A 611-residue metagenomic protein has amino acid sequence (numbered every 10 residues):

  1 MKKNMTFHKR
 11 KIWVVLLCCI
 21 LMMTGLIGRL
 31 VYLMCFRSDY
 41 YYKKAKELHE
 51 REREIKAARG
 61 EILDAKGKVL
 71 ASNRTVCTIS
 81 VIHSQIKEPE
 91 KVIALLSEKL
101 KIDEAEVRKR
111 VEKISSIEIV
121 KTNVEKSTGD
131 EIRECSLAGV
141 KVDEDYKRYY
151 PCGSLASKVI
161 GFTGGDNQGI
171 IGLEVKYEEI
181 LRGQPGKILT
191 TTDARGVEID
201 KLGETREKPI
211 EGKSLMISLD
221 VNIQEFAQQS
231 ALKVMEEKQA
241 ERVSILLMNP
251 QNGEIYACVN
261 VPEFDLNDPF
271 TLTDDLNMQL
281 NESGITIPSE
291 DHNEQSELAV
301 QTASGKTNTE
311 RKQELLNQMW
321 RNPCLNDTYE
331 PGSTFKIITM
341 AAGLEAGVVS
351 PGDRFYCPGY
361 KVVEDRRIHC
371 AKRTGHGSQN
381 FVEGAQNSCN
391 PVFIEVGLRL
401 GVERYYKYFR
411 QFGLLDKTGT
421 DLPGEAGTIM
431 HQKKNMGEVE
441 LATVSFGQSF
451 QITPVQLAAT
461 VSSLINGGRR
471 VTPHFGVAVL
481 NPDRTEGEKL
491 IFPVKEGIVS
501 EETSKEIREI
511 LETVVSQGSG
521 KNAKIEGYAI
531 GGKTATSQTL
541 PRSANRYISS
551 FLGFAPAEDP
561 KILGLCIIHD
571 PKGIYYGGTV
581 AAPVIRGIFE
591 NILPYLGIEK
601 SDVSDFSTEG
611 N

Functional and structural regions predicted by a protein language model:
M1-K306, M319, T328, E403-L415 (+4 more regions): Periplasmic/cell-envelope proteins involved in peptidoglycan metabolism and beta-lactam response
A71, D193-E204, I245, P250-T334 (+4 more regions): Beta-lactam-recognizing serine transpeptidase/beta-lactamase-like catalytic domain environment
